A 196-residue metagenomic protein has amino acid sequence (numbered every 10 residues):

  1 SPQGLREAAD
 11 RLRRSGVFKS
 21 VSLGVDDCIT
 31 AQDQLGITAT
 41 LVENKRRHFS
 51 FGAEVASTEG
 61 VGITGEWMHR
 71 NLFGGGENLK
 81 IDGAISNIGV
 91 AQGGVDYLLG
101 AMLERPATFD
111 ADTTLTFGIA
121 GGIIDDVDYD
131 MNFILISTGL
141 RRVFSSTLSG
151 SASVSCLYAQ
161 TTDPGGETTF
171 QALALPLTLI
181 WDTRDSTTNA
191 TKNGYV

Functional and structural regions predicted by a protein language model:
P2-V196: Gram-negative/organellar outer-membrane beta-barrel architecture
